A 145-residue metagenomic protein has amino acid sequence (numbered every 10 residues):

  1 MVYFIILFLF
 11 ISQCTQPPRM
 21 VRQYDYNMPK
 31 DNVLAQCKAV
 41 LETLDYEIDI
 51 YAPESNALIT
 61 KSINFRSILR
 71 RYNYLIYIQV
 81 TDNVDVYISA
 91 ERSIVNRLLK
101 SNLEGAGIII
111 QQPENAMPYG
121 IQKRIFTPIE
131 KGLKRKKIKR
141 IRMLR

Functional and structural regions predicted by a protein language model:
M1-L7: Sec-dependent signal peptide recognition, specifically the positively charged N-region followed immediately by
I11-Q13: C-terminal motif of bacterial Sec signal peptides marking the signal peptidase cleavage site
T15-R145: Ser/Thr-rich, low-complexity intrinsically disordered terminal regions
